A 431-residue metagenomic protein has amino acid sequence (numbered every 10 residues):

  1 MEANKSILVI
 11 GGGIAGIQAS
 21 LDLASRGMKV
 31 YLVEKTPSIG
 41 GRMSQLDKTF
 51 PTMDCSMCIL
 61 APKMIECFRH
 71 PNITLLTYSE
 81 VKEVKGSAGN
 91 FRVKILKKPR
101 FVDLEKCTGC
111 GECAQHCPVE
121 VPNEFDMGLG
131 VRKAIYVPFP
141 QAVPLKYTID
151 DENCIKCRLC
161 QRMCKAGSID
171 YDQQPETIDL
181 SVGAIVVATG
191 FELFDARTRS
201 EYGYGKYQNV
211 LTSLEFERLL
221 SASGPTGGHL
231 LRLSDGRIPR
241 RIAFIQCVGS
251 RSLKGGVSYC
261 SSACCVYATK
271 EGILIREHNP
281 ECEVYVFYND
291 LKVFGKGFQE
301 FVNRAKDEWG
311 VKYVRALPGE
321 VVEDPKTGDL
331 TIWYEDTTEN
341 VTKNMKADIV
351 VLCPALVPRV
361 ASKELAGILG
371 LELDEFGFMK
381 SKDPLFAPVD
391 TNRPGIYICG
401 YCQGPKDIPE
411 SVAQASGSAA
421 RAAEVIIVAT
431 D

Functional and structural regions predicted by a protein language model:
M1-D431: Residues forming the flavin
